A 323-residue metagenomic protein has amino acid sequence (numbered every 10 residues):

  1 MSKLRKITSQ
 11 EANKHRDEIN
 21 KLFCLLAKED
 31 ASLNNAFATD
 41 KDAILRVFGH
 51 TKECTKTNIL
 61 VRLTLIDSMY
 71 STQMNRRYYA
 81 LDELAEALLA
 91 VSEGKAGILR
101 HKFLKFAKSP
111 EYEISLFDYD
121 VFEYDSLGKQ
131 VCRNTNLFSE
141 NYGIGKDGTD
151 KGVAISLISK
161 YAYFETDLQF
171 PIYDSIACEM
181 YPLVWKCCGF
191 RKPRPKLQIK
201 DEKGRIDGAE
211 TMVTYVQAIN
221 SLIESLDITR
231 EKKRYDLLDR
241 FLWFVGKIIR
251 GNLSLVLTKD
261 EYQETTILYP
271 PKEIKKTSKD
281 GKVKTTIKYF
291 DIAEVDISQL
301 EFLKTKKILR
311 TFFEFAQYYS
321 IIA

Functional and structural regions predicted by a protein language model:
M1-C54, D174-A323: C-terminal accessory module of base-excision DNA glycosylases/AP lyases that mediates lesion recognition and DNA
L25-N141: Long, highly charged, low-complexity intrinsically disordered interaction regions that mediate electrostatic DNA/RNA
T57-N75, K160-F164, K233-G251: Short, hydrophobic/amphipathic alpha-helical patches that form generic packing surfaces within helical domains
Y163-I172: Catalytic Zn2+-binding segment of zinc metalloproteases
